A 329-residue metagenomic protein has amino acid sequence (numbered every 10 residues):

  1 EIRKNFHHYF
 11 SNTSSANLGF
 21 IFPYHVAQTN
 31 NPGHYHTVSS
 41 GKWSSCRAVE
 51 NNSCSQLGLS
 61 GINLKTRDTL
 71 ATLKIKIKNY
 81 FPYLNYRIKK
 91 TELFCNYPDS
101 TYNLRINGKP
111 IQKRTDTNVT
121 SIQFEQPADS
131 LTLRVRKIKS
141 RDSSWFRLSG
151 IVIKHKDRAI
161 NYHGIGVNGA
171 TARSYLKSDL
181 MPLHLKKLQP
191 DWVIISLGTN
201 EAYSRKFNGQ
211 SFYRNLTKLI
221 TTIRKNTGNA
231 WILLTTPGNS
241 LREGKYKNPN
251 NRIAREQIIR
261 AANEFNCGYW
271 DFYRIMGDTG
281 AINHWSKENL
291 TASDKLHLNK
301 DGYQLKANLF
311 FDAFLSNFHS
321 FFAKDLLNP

Functional and structural regions predicted by a protein language model:
E1-D99, R114-R214, H297: Conserved SGNH/GDSL esterase-like catalytic core that processes O-acyl groups on lipids and polysaccharides
K4-T13, K154, H184-L188, S196 (+5 more regions): Structured segments of extracytoplasmic/periplasmic soluble domains in secreted or envelope-associated proteins
D99-P110: Short, surface-exposed beta-strand/strand-loop-strand elements in extracellular ectodomains
H163, L233, G268-W270: Hydrophobic/aromatic beta-strand patches that form the interior of the parallel beta-sheet core in alpha/beta enzyme
Y175-K186, R214-T222, R252-E256, A281: Alpha-helical scaffolding within the catalytic cores of extracellular/periplasmic polymer-degrading hydrolases
L183, N239-P329: Catalytic His-Asp segment of secreted/periplasmic serine-dependent ester chemistry enzymes
W192-G198, L216-R224, W231-G238, E256: Conserved, well-ordered alpha-helix/loop/beta-strand core segments that scaffold catalytic motifs
